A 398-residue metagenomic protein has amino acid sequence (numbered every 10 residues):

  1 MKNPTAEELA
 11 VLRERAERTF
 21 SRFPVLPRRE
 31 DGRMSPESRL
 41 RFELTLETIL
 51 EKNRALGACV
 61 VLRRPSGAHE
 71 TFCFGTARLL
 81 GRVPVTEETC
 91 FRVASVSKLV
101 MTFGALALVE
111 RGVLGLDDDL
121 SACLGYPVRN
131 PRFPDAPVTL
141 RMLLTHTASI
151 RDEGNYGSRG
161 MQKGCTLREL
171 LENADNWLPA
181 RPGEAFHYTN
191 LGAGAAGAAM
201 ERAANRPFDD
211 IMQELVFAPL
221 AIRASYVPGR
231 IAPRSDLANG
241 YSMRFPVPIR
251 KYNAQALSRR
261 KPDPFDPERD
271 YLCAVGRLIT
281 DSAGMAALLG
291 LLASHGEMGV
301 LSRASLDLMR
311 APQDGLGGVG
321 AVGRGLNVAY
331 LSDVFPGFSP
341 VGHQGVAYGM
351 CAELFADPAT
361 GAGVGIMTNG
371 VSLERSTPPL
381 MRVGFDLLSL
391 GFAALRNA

Functional and structural regions predicted by a protein language model:
P4, R13-R15, R33, S294 (+3 more regions): Short, gly/Ser/Thr-rich active-site loops of penicillin-recognizing serine hydrolases
R18-D31: Short, contiguous pre-domain boundary segments
R33-V93, V113, E172-N176: Short, conserved catalytic-motif segment at the N-terminal edge
S38, F42, V93-S97, M101 (+7 more regions): Hydrophobic (often cysteine-bearing) scaffold residues that line and stabilize catalytic clefts of nucleotide/cofactor
E51-G57, G81-M142, P179-T189, C273-G276 (+1 more regions): Short active-site loop at a secondary-structure junction that contains or immediately precedes the catalytic residue(s)
L56-A58, F91, P207, M350-E353: Short loop/turn microsegments at loop-to-beta-strand junctions
T71, R78, P131-V341: Short, surface-exposed loop or secondary-structure junction motifs that flank catalytic or metal-binding residues
C351-F355, T360-V371: Short, well-ordered beta-strand elements
